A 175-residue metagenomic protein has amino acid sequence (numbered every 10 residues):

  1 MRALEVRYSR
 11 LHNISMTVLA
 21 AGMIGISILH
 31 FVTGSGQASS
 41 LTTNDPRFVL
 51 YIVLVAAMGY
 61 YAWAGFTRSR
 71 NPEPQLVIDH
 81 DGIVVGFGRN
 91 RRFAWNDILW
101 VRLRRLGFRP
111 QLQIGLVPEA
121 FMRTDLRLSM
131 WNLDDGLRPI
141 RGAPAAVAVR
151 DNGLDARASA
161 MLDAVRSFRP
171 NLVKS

Functional and structural regions predicted by a protein language model:
M1-N44, D163, S167-S175: N-terminal membrane-targeting/pre-transmembrane regions
L4-V6, F93, A145-V149: Generic detection of short hydrophobic beta-strand segments and adjacent strand-loop junctions
S9, P46-L50, P144, A148: Individual transmembrane alpha-helices with interfacial aromatic-anchor signatures
G22-L29, V53-W63: Alpha-helical transmembrane segments
S40-L54: Hydrophobic alpha-helical transmembrane segments
G59-R102: Conserved beta-hairpin
L76-V85, R105-E119: Alpha-helical membrane-embedding segments and immediately adjacent membrane-interface amphipathic helices
F108-S175: A membrane-cytosol interface segment of integral membrane proteins
